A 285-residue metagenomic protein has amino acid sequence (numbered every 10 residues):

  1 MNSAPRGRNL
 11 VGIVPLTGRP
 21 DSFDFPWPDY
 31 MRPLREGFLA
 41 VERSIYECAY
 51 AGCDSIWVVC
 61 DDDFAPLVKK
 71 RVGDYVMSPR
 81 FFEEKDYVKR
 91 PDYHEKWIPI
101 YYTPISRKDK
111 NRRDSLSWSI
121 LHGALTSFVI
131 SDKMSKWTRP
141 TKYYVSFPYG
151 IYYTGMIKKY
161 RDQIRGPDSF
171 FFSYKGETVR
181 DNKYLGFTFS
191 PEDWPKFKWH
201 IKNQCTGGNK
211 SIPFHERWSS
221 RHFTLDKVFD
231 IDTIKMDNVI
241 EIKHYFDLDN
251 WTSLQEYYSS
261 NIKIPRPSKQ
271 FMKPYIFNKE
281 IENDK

Functional and structural regions predicted by a protein language model:
M1-R32, F38, E42-R43, A49-A51 (+1 more regions): N-terminal nucleotide-binding beta1-loop-alpha1 segment
S22, F64-K70: Short, charged/polar "capping" segments at the starts of alpha-helices and the immediately preceding loops
G37, C60-F64: Residues in the short beta-alpha loop(s) of Rossmann-like NAD(P)-binding domains
Y46-C53, D74-V76: Short, acidic, metal-binding catalytic loop of nucleotide-sugar glycosyltransferases
I56-D61, S173: Short internal beta-strands
V68-R80, K159-Y160: Short, aromatic/basic amphipathic alpha-helical patches
F81-F197: Conserved beta-loop-beta/alpha segment of the NTase-like Rossmann-fold superfamily that binds/positions NTPs
S135-R139, Y152-R165, G176-D284: Catalytic-core segments of class I nucleotidyltransferases/pyrophosphorylases that form NMP-activated intermediates
